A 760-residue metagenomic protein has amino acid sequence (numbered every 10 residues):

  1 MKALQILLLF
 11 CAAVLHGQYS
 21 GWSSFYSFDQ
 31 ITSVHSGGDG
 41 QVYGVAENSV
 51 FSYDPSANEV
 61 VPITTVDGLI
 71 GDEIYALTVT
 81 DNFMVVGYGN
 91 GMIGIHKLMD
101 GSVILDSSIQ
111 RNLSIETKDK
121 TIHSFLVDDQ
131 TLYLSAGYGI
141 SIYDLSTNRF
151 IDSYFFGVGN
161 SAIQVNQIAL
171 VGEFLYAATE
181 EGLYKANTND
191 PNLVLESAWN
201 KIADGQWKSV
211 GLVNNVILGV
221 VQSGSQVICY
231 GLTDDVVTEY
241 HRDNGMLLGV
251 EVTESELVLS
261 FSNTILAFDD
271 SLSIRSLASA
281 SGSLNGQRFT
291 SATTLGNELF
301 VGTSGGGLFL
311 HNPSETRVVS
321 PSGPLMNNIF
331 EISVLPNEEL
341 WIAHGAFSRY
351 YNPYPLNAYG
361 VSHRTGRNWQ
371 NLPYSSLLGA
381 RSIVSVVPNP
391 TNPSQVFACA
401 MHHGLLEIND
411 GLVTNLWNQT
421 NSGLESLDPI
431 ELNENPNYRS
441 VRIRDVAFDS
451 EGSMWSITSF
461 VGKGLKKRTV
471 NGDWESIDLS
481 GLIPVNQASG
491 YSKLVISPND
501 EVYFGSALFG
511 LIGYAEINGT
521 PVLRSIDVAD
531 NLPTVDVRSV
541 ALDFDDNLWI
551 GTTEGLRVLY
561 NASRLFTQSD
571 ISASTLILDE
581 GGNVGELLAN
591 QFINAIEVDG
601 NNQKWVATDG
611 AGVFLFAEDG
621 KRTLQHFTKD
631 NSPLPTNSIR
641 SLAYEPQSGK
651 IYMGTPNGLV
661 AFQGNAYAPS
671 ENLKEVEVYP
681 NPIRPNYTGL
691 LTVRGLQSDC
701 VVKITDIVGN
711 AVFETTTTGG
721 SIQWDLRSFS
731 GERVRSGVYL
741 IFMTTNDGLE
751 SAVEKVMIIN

Functional and structural regions predicted by a protein language model:
Y19-G37, T64-T80, S107-V127, D152-V171 (+13 more regions): Short coil-to-beta transitions that initiate beta-strands within beta-rich domains
Q41-G44, F83-V86, T131-L134, F174-A177 (+10 more regions): Conserved beta-propeller blade signature
N48, N90, Y138, E181 (+10 more regions): Residue-level signature of beta-propeller blades and closely related beta-rich strand-turn architectures in secreted
L98-V103, T147-N148, T188-L193, L272 (+6 more regions): Short loop/turn segments immediately following beta-strands, especially the blade-tip and inter-blade linker loops
A343-Y359, H403, V461-K463, V558 (+1 more regions): Short, conserved, GDST-rich strand-edge loop motifs in beta-rich repeat architectures
E671-K703, S721-W724: Glycine-centered coil/turn sites that cap beta-strands in beta-rich domains
I704-V712, Y739: Short, glycine-anchored, charge-dense loop/turn motifs used at functional sites
T717-E750: Short, surface-exposed loop/turn motifs with a glycine/proline- and acidic-biased composition
